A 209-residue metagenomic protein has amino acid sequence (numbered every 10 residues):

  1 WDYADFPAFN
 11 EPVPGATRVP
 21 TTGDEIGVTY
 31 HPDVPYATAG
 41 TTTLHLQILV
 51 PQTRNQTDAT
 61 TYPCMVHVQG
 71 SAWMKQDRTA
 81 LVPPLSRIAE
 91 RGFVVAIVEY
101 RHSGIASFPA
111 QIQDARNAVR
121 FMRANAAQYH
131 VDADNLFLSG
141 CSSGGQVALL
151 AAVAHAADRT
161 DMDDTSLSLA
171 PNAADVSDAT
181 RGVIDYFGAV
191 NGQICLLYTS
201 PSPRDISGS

Functional and structural regions predicted by a protein language model:
F6-T57: N-terminal cap/lid segment of alpha/beta-hydrolase-fold proteins
T60-G70: Short beta-strand element of the alpha/beta-hydrolase
S71, E99-S103: Short beta-to-alpha linker loops that shape the active-site pocket of alpha/beta-hydrolase fold enzymes
A72-M74, V95, F121: Serine-hydrolase catalytic-loop signature spanning alpha/beta hydrolases and amidase-signature enzymes
T79-A96: Short amphipathic alpha-helix adjacent to the substrate-entry channel of hydrolases
S107-A126: Alpha/beta-hydrolase active-site loop
A124-L196: Primarily recognizes the serine-hydrolase "nucleophile elbow" in alpha/beta-hydrolase and SGNH/GDSL folds
Y198-G208: Single conserved hydrophobic/aromatic residue that forms the stacking wall/gate of nucleotide- or nucleobase-binding
